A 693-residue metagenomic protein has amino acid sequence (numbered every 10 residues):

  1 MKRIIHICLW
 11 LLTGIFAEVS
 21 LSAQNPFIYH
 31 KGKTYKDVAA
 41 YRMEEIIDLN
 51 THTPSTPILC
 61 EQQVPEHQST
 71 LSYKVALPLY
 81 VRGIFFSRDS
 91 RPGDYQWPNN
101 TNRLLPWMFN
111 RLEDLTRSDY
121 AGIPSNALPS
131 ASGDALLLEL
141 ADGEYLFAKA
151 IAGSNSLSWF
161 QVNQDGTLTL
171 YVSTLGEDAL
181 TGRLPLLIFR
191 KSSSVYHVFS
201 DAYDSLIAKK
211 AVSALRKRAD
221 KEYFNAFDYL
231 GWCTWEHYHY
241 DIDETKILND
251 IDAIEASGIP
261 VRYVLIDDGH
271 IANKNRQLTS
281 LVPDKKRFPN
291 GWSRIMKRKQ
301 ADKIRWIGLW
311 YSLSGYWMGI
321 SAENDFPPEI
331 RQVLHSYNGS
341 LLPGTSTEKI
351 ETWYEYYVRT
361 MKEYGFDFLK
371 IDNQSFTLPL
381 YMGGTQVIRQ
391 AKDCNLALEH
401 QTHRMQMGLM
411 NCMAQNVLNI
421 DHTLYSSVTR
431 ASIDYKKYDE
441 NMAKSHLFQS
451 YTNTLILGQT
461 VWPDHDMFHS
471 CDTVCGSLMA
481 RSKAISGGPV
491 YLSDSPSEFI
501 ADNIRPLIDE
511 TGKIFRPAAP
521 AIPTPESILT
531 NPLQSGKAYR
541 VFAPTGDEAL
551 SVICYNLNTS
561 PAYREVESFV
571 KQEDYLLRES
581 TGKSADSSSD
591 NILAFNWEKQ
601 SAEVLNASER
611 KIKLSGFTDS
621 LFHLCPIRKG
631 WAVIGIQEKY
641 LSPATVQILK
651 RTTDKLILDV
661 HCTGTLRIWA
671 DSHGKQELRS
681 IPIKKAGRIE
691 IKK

Functional and structural regions predicted by a protein language model:
M1-N25: Bacterial Sec-dependent N-terminal signal peptides
Q24-I207: N-terminal accessory beta-strand-rich subdomains and adjacent acidic, glycine-rich linkers that precede catalytic cores
R82-P92, D574-K599, W669-I681: Solvent-exposed beta-hairpin/edge-strand motifs
N225-I388: Aromatic-lined carbohydrate-binding/catalytic grooves of carbohydrate-active enzymes
W292-K299, R389-L409: Alpha-helix-loop-beta-strand connector modules within alpha/beta enzyme cores
W317-K362, L396-N503, A519-T530: Glycan-recognition surfaces
K483-S486, Y491, T530-D586, D590 (+2 more regions): Carbohydrate-binding surface patches
L605-V646, L666, K675-K693: C-terminal beta-strand-rich structural cap/linker in extracellular carbohydrate-active enzymes
